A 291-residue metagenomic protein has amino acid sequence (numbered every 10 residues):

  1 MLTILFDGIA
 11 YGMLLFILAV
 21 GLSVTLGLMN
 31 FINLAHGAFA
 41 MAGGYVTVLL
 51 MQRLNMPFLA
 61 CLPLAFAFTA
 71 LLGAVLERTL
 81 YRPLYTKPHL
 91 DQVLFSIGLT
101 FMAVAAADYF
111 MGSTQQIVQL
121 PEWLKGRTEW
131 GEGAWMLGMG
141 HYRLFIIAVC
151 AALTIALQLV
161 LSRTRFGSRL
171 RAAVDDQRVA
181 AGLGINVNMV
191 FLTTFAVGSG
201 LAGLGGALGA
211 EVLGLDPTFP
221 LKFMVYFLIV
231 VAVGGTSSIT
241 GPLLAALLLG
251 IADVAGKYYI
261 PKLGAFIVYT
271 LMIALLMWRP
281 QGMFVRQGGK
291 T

Functional and structural regions predicted by a protein language model:
M1-L14, L157-R165, F191-G234, D253-A265: Inter-helical junctions in multi-pass inner-membrane proteins, predominant in energy-converting antiporter-like
M1-L18, V46, L54-C61, K87-Q92 (+4 more regions): Membrane-interfacial amphipathic/re-entrant helices at transmembrane-helix boundaries
F6-D7, L28-V75, T79: Membrane-embedded helix boundary and interhelical linker motif in transport proteins
L22, N55-L99, A106, L244-L249 (+2 more regions): Alpha-helical transmembrane segments within multi-pass membrane transporters and channels
T79, F110, D175-G182, N186-M189 (+1 more regions): Cytosolic-side transmembrane-helix boundaries in multi-pass membrane proteins
L84, H89-R163, V190, I267 (+1 more regions): Transmembrane helix-bundle core of multi-pass membrane transporters and related energy-transducing complexes
L84-D108, P220-A232, P261-R279: Pore- or pathway-lining transmembrane helices of multi-pass membrane proteins that form conduits for solutes/ions
G133-L215, I239-A245: Helix-loop-helix "hairpin" substructures at the membrane interface of multi-pass membrane proteins
